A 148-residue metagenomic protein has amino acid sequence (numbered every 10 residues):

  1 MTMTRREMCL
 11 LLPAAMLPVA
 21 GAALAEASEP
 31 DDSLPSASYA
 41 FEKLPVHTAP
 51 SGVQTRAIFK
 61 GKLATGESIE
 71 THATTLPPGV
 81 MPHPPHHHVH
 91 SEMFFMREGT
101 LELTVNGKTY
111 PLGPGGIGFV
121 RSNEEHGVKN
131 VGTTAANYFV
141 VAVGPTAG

Functional and structural regions predicted by a protein language model:
T4-R5, P13-S68, G148: A short, N-terminal "cap"/entry segment at the start of jelly-roll beta-barrel domains of the cupin/DSBH fold
T71-H72, I117: Aromatic/pi-system hotspot detector in well-structured domains
H72-H87: Conserved short histidine dyad/triad with adjacent acidic residue
M81-H83, E102, G118, S122-G127: Histidine-centered metal-chelating micro-motifs
V89-S91, M96-L101: Glycine- and acidic-residue-biased ligand/ion/polar-headgroup-sensing regions
K108-S122: Short acidic-glycine-tyrosine-enriched beta hairpin
S122-A147: Ligand-binding loop in jelly-roll beta-barrel domains
